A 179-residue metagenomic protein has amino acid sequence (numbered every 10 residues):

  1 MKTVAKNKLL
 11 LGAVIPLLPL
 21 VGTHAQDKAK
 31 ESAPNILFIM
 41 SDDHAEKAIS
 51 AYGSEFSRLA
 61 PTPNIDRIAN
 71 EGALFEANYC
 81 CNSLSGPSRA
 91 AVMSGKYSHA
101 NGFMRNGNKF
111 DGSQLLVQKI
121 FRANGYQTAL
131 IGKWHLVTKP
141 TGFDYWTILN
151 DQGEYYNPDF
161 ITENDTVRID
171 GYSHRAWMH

Functional and structural regions predicted by a protein language model:
K2-V14, T23-H179: Formylglycine-dependent sulfatase
L18: Extended, highly charged clamp/arch subdomains and adjacent linkers that form or line substrate-binding channels
